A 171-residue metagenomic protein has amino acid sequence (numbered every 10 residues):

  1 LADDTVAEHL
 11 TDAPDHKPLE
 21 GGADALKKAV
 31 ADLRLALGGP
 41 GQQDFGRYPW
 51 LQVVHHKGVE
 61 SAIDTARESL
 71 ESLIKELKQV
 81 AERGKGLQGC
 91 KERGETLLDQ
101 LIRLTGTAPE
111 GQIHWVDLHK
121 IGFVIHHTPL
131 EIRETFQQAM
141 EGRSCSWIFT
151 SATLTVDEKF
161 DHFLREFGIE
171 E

Functional and structural regions predicted by a protein language model:
L1-E171: ASCE RecA-like P-loop NTPase motor cores that couple ATP hydrolysis to mechanical translocation on nucleic acids
